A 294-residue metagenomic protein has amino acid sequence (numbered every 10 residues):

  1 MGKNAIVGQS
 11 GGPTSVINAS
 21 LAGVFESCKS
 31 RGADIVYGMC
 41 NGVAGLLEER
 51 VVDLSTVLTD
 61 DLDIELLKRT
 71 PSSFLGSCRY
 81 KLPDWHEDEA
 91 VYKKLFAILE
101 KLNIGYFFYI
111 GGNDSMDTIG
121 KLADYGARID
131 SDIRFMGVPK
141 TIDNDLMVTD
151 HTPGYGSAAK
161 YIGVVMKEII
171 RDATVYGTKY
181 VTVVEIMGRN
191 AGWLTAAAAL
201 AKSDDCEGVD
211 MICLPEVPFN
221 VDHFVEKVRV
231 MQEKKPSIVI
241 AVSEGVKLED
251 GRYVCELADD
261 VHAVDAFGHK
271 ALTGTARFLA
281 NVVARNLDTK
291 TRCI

Functional and structural regions predicted by a protein language model:
M1-V51: N-terminal phosphate-binding or glycine-rich loops at protein starts, especially the Walker A/P-loop of NTPases
K3-V7, L67-K81, K140-D150, G177-Y180 (+1 more regions): Gly-rich Lys/Arg/Thr-decorated short loops/hinges at beta-loop-alpha junctions or inter-strand turns that position
S10-G12, M39-G45, R79-Y80, G112-N113 (+4 more regions): Short, ordered loop/turn segments at secondary-structure junctions
V36, S72-L75, F135-G137, V183 (+2 more regions): Conserved beta-strand scaffold positions in the cores of enzyme catalytic domains, especially in NTP/NDP-utilizing
L47, D84, S115-I119, I142-M147 (+1 more regions): Short, well-ordered, mixed-charge alpha-helical segments that flank or form enzyme active sites
E49-G105, D114, P153-G156, K160 (+1 more regions): Glycine-rich oxoanion-binding loops at beta->alpha junctions
I98, Y106-G111, D117-D132, T152-R292: Accessory alpha-helical/coil subdomains and C-terminal extensions that flank or cap enzyme catalytic cores
